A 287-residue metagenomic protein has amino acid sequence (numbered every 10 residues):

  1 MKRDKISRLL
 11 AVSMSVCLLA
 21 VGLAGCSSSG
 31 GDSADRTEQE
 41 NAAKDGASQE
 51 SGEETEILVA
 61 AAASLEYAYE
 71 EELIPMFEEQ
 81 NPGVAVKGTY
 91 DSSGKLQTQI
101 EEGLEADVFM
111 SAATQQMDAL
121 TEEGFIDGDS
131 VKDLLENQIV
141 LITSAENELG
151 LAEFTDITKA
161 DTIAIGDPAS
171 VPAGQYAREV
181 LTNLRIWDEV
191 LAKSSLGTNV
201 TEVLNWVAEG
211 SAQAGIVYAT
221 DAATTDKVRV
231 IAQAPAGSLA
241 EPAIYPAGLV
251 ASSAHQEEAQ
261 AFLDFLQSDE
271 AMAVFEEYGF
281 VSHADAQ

Functional and structural regions predicted by a protein language model:
K2-M14: Bacterial N-terminal signal peptides that target proteins for export
V21-G25: C-terminal motif of bacterial Sec signal peptides marking the signal peptidase cleavage site
S27-E72, M76, G94, T98-E101 (+4 more regions): Exported/periplasmic ABC-transporter solute-binding proteins
I57, V84-V86, I139: Conserved beta-strand core positions
P75-G88: Signal peptide-proximal N-terminal region of secreted/periplasmic/extracellular or secretory-lumen proteins
G83, E105-A106, A212: Short, high-confidence coil segments that cap the C-terminus of an alpha-helix and link into the following beta-strand
D107-S111: Periplasmic-binding protein-like
S130-I139: Short, glycine-/small- and polar/acidic-enriched structural segments that line small-molecule recognition paths
